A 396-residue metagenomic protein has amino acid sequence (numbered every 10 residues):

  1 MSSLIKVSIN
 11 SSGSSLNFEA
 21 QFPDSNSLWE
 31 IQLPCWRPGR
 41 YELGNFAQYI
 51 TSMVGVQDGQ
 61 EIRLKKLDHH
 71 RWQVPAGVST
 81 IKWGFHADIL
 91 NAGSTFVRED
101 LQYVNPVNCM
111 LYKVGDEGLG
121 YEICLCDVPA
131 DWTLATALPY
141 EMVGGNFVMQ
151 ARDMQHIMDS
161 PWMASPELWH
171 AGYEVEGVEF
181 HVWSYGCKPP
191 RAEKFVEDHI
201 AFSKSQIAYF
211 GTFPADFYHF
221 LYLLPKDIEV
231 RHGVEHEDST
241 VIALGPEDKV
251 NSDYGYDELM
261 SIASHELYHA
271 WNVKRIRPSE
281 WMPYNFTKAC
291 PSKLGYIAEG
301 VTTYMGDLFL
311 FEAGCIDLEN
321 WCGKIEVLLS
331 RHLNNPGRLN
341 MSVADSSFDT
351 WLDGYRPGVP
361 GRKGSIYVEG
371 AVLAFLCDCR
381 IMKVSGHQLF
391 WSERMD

Functional and structural regions predicted by a protein language model:
M1-W36, V104: Early extracytoplasmic/domain-onset interaction patches
S8-S11, G39-R98: A surface-exposed beta-strand-loop module
F18-D24, I31-C35, H70-E99, Y121-V128 (+2 more regions): Short, hydrophobic/aromatic-enriched beta-strand segments in well-ordered soluble domains
F46, W83-A164: Extended, low-hydrophobicity, Ser/Thr/Pro/Gly-biased non-transmembrane segments
Y49-V54, E122-P139, Q150-H156, C187-Y218 (+3 more regions): Zn2+-dependent metallopeptidase catalytic core
W169-L294: Juxtacatalytic substrate-recognition/specificity segment
I276-Y284, A289-I366: Acidic/His/Gly-enriched intrinsically disordered linker/tail segments that often contain short helix/coil "MoRF-like"
L352-D396: Amphipathic alpha-helical substructures
